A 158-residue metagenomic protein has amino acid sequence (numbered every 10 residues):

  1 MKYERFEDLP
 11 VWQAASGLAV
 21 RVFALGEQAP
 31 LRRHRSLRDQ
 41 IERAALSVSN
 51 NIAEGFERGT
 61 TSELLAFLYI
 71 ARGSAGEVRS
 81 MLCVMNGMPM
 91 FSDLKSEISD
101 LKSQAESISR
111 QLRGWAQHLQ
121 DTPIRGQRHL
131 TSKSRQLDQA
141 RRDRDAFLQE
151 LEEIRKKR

Functional and structural regions predicted by a protein language model:
M1-R158: Amphipathic alpha-helical assembly/interaction segments
